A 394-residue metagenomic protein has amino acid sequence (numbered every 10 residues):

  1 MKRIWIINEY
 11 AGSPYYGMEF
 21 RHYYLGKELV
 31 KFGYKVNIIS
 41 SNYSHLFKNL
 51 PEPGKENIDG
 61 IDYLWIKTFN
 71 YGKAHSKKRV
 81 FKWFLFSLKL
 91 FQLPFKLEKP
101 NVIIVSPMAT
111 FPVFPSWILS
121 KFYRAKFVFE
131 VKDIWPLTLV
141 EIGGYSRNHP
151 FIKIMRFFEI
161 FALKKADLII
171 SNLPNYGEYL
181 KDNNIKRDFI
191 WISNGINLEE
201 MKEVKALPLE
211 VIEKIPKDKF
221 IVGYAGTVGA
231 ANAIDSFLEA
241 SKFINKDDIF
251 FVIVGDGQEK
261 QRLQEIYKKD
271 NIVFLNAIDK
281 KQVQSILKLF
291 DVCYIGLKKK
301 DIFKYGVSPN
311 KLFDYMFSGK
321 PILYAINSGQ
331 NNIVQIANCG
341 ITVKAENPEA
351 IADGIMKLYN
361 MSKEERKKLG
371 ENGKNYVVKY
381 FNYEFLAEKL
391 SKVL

Functional and structural regions predicted by a protein language model:
M1-D62, E239-N245: N-terminal subdomain of nucleotide-sugar transferases
F91-Q92, F111-F114, I118-F122, H149-I169: Membrane-proximal helix-turn-helix segments that form the acceptor-binding/catalytic region of lipid-linked
N175, G195: Carbohydrate-associated surface elements
I215-N232, L238-S241, V252: Conserved donor-binding/catalytic core segment of Leloir-type glycosyltransferases
N232, D279-I286, C293-M316, L323-N332: Nucleotide-sugar-dependent
K246-V252, Q261-I286: Nucleotide-activated donor-binding/catalytic signature segment of Leloir-type glycosyltransferases, i.e., the conserved
N331-K357: Change "using UDP/GDP/dTDP sugars" to "using nucleotide sugars
K357, E364-K379, K389: A short, well-ordered alpha-helix in the C-terminal region of glycosyltransferases
